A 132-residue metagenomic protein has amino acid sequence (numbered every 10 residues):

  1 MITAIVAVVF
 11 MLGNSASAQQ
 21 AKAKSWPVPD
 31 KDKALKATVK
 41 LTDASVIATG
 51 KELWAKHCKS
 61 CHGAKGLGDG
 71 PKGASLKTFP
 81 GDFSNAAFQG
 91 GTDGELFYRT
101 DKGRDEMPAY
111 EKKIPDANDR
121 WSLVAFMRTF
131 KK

Functional and structural regions predicted by a protein language model:
T3-G13: Bacterial N-terminal signal peptides
S15-A21: Signal peptide processing junction and immediate N-terminal pro/mature segment of secreted/exported proteins
A21-L53: Electrostatic cytochrome c docking/interface patches
A23-V28, K51, A55-T78, R104-A109 (+1 more regions): Periplasmic/extracellular electron-transfer cofactor-ligation site, primarily the c-type cytochrome heme-c attachment
L41, I47-K51, G63, L67-E95: Gly/Gly-Pro-rich "capping" loops immediately C-terminal to redox-active cysteine motifs in periplasmic/lumenal
R99-D105, E111-K132: C-terminal capping alpha-helices of c-type cytochrome domains
